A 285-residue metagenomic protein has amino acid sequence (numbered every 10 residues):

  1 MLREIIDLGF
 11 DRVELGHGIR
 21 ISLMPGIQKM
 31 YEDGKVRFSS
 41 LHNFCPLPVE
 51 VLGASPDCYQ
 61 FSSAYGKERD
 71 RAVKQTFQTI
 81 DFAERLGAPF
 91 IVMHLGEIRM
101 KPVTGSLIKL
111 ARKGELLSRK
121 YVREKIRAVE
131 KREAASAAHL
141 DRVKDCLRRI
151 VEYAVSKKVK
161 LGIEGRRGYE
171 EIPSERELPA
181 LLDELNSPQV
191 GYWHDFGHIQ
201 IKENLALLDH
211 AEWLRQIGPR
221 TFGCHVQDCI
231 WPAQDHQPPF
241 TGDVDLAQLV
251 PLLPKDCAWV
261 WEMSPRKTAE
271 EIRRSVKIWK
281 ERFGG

Functional and structural regions predicted by a protein language model:
M1-I6, I21, G26, E32-G34 (+4 more regions): Histidine-acidic metal/acid-base catalytic patches
M1-P89, L107-Y121, L140, R148 (+4 more regions): N-terminal pre-domain/capping segments
R12, S40, G162-E164, W193-H194 (+2 more regions): Generic enzyme active-site microenvironment
V13, C58, V129, S136 (+5 more regions): Residues at structural and domain junctions
H17, N43, L95-G96, R166 (+1 more regions): Active-site loop/turn elements of alpha/beta-hydrolase fold enzymes, especially the short glycine-/histidine-rich
S55-P56, Y121-R127, H225-I230: Short, basic/glycine-rich phosphate-binding loops at helix/coil junctions that contact nucleotide phosphates
F61-G191: Active-site acidic/histidine proton-transfer and metal-coordination neighborhood in alpha/beta enzyme cores
